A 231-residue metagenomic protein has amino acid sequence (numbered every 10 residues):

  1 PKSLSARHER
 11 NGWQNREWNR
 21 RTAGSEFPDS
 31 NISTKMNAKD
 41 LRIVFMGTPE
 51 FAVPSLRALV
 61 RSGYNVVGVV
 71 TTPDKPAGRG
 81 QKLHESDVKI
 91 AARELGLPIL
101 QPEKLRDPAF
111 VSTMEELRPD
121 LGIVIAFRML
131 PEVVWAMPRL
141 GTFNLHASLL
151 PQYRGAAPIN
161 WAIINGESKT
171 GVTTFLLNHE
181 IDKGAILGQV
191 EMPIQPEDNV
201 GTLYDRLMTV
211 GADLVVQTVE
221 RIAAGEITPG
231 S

Functional and structural regions predicted by a protein language model:
A6, T22-A23, T34: Ala/Thr-enriched low-complexity intrinsically disordered regions
A6-G12: Short hydrophobic alpha-helical segments enriched in small aliphatic residues
N37-R79: N-terminal Rossmann-like dinucleotide-binding module
T48-F51, E103-R106, A126-M129: Short beta->alpha connector loops
S62-N65, T72, L121-S231: Donor/substrate-binding cores of folate-linked one-carbon enzymes
P76-D120: N-terminal glycine-/serine-/threonine-rich beta1-alpha1-beta2 phosphate-ribose binding loop of Rossmann-like
